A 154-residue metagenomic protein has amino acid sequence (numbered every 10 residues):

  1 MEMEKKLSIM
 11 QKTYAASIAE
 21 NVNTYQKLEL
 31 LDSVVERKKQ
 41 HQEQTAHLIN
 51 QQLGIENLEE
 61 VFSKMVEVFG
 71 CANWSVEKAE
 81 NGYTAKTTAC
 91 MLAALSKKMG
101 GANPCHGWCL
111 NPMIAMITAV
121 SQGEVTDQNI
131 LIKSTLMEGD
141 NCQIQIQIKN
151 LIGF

Functional and structural regions predicted by a protein language model:
M1-W108, G123-Q143, K149-F154: N-terminal accessory segment detector
C105-T118: A conserved amphipathic terminal alpha-helix motif
